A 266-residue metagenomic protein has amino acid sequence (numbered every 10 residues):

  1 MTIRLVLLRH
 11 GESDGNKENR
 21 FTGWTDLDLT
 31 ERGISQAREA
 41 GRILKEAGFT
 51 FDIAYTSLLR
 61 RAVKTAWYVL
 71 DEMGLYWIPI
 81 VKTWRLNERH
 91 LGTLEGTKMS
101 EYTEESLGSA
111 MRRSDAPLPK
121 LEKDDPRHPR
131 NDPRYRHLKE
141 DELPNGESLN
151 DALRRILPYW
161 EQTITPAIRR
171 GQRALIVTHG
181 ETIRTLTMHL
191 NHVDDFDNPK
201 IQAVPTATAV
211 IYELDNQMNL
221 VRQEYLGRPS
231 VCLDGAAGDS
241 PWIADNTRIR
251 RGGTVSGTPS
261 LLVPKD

Functional and structural regions predicted by a protein language model:
T2, I53-Y55, T83, P205 (+1 more regions): Non-catalytic terminal regions with compositionally biased, polar/charged low complexity
T2, V63, D71, N150 (+1 more regions): Active-site-adjacent alpha-helix immediately C-terminal to a catalytic or transition-state-stabilizing loop
T2-I78, G146-I156: Active-site-proximal alpha-helix that buttresses catalytic centers in soluble enzyme cores
H10, R85, H179: Active-site glycine-centered loops adjacent to acidic/histidine catalytic or metal-binding residues that shape
E39-A110, D115-P126, M188-E213, Q217 (+2 more regions): Phosphate-coordination/substrate-recognition cap region in phosphate-metabolizing enzymes
G108-D151: Short glycine/proline- and acidic residue-enriched helix-loop micro-motifs that form flexible lids or anion-recognition
D141, E147-P158, P166-A167, G253 (+1 more regions): C-terminal accessory segments of proteins
